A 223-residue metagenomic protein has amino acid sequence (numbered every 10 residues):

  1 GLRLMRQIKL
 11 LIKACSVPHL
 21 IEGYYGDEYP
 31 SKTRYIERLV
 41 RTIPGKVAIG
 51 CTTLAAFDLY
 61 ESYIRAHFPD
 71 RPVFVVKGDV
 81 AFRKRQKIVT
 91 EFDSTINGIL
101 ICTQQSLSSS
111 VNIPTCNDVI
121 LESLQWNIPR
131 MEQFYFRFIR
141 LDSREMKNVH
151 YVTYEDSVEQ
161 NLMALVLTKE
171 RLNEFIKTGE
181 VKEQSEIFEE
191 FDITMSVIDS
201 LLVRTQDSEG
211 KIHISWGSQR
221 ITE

Functional and structural regions predicted by a protein language model:
G1-G45, Y63-I64, E170-E189, T205: Interdomain linker/hinge connecting the two RecA-like lobes of the SF2 helicase core
P18, L100, V119-I120, F138: Short, well-ordered beta-strand core segments
A48-G50, D58-L59, F68-L107: Conserved helicase ATPase core of P-loop NTP-dependent helicases/translocases
D58-Y60, S109, R130, N161: Phosphate- and divalent-cation-binding pockets in alpha/beta enzyme and binding domains that engage nucleotide-derived
K77-A81, S123-I128: Short, acidic/turn-prone active-site loops that include or flank metal/cofactor- and phosphate-binding residues
V111-L124, K147-Y151: A short beta-strand element within the Helicase C-terminal
W126-Y135, I139-I221: A conserved SF2-helicase RecA2
